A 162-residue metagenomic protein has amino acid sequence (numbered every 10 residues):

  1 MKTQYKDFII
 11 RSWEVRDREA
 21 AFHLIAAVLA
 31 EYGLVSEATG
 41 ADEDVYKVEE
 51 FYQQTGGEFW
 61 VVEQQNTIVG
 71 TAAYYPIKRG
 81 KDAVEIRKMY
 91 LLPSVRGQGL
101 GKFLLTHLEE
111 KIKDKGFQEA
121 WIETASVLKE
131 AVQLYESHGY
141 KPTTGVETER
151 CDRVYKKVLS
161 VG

Functional and structural regions predicted by a protein language model:
M1-T3: Short acidic N-proximal helix/loop "leader" segments that mark the beginning of a domain or an inter-domain linker
Y5-F8, S12-R87, L92-P93, L105-H107 (+3 more regions): Acetyl-CoA-dependent GNAT
Y46, Q118-G162: C-terminal "cap" of GNAT-fold acetyltransferases
T67, M89-T106, E110-K115, E119-A120 (+2 more regions): Conserved glycine-rich acetyl-CoA-binding loop
